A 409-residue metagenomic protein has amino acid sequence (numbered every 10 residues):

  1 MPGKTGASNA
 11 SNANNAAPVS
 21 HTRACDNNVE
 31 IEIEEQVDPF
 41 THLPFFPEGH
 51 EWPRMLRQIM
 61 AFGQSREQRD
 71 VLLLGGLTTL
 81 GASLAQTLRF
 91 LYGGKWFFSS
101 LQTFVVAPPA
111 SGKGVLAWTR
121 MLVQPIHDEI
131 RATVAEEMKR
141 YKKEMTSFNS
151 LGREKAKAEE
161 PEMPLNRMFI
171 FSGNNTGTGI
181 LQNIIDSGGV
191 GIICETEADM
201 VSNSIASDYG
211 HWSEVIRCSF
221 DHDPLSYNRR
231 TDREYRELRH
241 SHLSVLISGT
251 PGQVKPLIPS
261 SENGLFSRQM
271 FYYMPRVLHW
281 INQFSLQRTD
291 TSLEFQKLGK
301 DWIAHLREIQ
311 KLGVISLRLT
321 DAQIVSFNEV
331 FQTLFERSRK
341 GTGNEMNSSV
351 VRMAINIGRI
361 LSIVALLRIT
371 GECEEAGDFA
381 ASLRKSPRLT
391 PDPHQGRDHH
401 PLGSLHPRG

Functional and structural regions predicted by a protein language model:
M1-G409: Phosphate-handling catalytic cores of nucleic-acid transaction enzymes
